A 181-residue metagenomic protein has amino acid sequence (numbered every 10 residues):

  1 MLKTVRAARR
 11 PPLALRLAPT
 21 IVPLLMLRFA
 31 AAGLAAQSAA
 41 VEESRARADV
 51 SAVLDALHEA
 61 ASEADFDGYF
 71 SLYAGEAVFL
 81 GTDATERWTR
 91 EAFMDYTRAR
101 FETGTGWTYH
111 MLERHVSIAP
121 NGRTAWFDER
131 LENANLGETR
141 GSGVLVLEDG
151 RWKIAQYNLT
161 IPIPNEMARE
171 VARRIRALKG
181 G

Functional and structural regions predicted by a protein language model:
M1-L15: N-terminal secretory signal peptides that target proteins for export/translocation
R16-A30: Bacterial N-terminal signal peptides
L27, A32-G75, R123, E166-G181: Short, low-complexity N-terminal intrinsically disordered segments enriched in polar/charged residues
E42, D49, F79, A92-E138: Surface-exposed, charged secondary-structure patches
L57, Y69-F70, A77, F93 (+2 more regions): Hydrophobic pocket/interface hotspot
E76, A84-E86, L131-A134, L159-P162: Solvent-exposed loop/turn segments at secondary-structure junctions within structured extracellular/periplasmic domains
W88-R90: Short beta-edge strand/loop motif at the mouth of beta-sheet-based domains
E138-R169: Short beta-strand edge/turn micro-motifs at domain boundaries
